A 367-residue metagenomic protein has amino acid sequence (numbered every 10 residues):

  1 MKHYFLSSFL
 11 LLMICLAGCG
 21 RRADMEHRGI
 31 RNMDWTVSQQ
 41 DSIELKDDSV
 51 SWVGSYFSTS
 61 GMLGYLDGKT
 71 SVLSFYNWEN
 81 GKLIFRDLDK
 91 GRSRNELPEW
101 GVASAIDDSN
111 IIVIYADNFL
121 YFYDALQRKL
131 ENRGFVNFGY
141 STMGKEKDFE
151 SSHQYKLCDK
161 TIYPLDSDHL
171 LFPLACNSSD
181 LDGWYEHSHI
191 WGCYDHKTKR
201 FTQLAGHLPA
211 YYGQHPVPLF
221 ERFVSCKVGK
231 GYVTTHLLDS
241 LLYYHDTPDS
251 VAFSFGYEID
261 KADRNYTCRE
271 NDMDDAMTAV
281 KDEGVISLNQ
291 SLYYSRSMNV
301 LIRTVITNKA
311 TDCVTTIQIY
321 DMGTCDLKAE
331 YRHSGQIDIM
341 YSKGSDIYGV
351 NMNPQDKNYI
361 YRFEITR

Functional and structural regions predicted by a protein language model:
L16-G18: C-terminal motif of bacterial Sec signal peptides marking the signal peptidase cleavage site
M25-S51, D275-D282: A short helix->beta-strand "capping" segment at the edge of beta-propeller domains
S42-L73, L288-V305: Beta-strand-rich domains and repeat architectures in extracellular enzymes and scaffolds, especially beta-propellers
S49-S55, E96-S104, Y155-I162, Q214-V224 (+2 more regions): Repeated scaffold domains used in trafficking and secretory/extracellular systems, primarily beta-propellers
K82-I111, Y115-D117, G134-S151, H333-I337: Blade-loop segments of beta-propeller domains
R94-E96, I259-E270, T324-Y341: Conserved blade-ending motifs and adjacent loop-strand segments that build the rim/top face of beta-propeller domains
A125-D166, P173: Asp-box/WD-like beta-propeller blade repeats and closely related beta-sheet repeat scaffolds
Y185-T198, T315-C325, R362-R367: Beta-propeller blade signature
